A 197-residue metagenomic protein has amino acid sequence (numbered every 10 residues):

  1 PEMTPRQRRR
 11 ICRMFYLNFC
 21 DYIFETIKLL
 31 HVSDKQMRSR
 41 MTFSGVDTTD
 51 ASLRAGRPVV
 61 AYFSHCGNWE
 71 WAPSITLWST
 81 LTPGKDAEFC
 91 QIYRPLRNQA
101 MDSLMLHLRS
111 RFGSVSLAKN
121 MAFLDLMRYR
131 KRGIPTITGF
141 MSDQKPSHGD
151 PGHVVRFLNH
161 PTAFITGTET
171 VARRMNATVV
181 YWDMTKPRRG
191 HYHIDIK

Functional and structural regions predicted by a protein language model:
P1-S39: Negatively charged linear elements and acidic catalytic determinants
L30-K197: Soluble catalytic domains of membrane acyltransferases
